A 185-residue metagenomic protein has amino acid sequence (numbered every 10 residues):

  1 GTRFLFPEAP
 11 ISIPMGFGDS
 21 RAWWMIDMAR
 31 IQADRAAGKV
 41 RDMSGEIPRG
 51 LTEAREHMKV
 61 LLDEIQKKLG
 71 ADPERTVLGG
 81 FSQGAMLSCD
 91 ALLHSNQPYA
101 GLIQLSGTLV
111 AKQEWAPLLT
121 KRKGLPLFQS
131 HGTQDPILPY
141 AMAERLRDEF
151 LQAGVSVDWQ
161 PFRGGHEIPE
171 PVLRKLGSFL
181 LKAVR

Functional and structural regions predicted by a protein language model:
G1-P73: Serine-hydrolase catalytic machinery in alpha/beta-hydrolase-like enzymes
T2, T76, V157: Short, conserved active-site loop motifs that form the nucleotide-linked donor/cofactor pocket
P10-S12, S82-A85, G164-E167: Short, internal active-site loops enriched in acidic
E53, L87-D90, M142: Residues within well-formed alpha-helices
R55-K59, D63, L93, E144 (+1 more regions): Amphipathic, non-transmembrane alpha-helical secondary structure
Q66, P73-R122: Primarily recognizes the serine-hydrolase "nucleophile elbow" in alpha/beta-hydrolase and SGNH/GDSL folds
G101-V184: The feature captures the conserved acid-bearing segment of alpha/beta-hydrolase catalytic domains
